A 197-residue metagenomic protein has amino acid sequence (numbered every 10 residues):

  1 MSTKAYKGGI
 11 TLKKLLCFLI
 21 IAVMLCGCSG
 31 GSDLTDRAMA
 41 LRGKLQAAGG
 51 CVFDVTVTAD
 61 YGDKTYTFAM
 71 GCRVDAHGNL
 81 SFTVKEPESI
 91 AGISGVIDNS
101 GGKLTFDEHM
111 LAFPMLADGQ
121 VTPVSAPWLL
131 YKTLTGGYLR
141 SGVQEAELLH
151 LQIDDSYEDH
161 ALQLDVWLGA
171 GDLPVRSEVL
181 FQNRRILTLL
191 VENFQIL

Functional and structural regions predicted by a protein language model:
M1-C26: Sec-dependent bacterial lipoprotein signal peptides
G27-V74, N79, L197: N-terminal leader/targeting segments and the immediate start of mature chains
A47-G50, R73-L80, V96-G101, A146 (+2 more regions): Short, solvent-exposed coil/turn segments at beta-strand boundaries
V52-V55, T67, G95-N99, S177-V179 (+1 more regions): Extended beta-sheet lipid-handling architectures
V57-Y61, V74-G78, E86-E88, L168-A170 (+2 more regions): Beta-strand elements of well-folded, non-transmembrane domains
K64-M70, S89-I97, D159-A161, R185-L189: Amphipathic hydrophobic-ligand
V74-L129: An acidic-aromatic
S141-L197: Gly/Pro-enriched, hydrophobic low-complexity segments that function as extracytoplasmic propeptides/linkers
